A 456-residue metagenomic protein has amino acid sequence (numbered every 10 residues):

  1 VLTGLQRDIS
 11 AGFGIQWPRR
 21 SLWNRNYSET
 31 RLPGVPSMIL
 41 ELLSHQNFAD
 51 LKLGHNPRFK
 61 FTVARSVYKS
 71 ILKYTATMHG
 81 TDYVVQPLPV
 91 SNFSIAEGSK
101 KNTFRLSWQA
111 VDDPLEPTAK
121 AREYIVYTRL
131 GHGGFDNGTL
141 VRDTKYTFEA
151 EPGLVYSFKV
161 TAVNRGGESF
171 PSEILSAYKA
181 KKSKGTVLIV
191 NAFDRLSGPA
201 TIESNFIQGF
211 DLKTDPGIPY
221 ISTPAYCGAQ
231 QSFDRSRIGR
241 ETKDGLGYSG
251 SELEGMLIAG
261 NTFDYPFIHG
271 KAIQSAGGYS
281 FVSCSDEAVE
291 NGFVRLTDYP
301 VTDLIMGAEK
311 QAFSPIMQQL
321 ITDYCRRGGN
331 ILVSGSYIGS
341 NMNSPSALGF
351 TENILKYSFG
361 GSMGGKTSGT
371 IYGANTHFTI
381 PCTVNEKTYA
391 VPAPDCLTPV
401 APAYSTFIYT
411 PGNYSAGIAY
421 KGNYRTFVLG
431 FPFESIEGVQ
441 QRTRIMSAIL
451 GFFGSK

Functional and structural regions predicted by a protein language model:
G12-T81, G430-F433: Active-site-adjacent mobile loop/cap segments within catalytic or ligand-binding domains
R25-R31, P394-D395, P411-R425: Short, surface-exposed beta-strand/loop micro-motifs that present aromatic residues
Y74-T118, G167-G185: Pro/Thr/Ser/Gly-rich low-complexity, intrinsically disordered linker/stalk tracts
R122-V126: Short beta-strand elements bearing conserved aromatic residues within extracellular beta-rich modules
D136-D143: Short beta-strand segments within Ig-like beta-sandwich modules, predominantly Fibronectin type-III
T147-E168: Beta-strand-rich modules
T223-L348: Helical hinge/lid and interdomain linker segments adjacent to catalytic or ligand-binding clefts that mediate domain
L304-P392, T398-Y404, T410-P411, I445: A glycine-rich, often tryptophan-bearing local segment used as a flexible ligand/cofactor-contacting loop or short
